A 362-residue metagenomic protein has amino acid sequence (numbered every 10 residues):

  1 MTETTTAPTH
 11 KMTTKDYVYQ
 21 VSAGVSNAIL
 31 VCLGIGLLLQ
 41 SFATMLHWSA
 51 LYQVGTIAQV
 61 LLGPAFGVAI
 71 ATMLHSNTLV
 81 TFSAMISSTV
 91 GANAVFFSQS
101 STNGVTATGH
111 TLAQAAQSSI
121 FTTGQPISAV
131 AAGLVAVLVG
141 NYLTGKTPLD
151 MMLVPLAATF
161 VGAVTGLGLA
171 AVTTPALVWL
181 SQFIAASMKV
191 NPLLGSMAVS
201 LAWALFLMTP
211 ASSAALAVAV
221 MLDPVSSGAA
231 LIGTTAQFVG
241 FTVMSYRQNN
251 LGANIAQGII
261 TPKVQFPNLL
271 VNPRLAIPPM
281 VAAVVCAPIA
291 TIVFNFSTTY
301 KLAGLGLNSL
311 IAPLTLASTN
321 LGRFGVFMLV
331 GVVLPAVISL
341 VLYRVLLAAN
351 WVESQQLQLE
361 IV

Functional and structural regions predicted by a protein language model:
T2-V362: Pore-lining transmembrane helices
